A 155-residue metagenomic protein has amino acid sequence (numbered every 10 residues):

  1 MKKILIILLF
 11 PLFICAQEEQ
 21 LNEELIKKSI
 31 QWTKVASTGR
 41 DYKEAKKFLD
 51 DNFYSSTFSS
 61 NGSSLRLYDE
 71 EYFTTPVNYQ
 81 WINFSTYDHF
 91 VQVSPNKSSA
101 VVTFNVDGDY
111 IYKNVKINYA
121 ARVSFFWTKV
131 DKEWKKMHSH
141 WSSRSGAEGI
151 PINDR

Functional and structural regions predicted by a protein language model:
K3-F13: Sec-dependent N-terminal signal peptides
P11, C15-F48, I150-R155: Short, low-complexity N-terminal intrinsically disordered segments enriched in polar/charged residues
N22-E23, D41-S98: A solvent-exposed, acidic/Ser-Thr-rich amphipathic alpha-helical stretch
N78-W81, G108-N118: Short, cysteine-centered beta-strand-loop-beta hairpins and adjacent loop/turn segments enriched in charged/polar
F84-Y87, T103-N105, N118-V123: Short, surface-exposed coil-to-beta transition loops
V91-A100, V115, W127-K135: A short, structured loop/turn motif at beta-sheet edges
S98-G108: A short hydrophobic beta-strand element
A120-I150: Short beta-strand edge/turn micro-motifs at domain boundaries
